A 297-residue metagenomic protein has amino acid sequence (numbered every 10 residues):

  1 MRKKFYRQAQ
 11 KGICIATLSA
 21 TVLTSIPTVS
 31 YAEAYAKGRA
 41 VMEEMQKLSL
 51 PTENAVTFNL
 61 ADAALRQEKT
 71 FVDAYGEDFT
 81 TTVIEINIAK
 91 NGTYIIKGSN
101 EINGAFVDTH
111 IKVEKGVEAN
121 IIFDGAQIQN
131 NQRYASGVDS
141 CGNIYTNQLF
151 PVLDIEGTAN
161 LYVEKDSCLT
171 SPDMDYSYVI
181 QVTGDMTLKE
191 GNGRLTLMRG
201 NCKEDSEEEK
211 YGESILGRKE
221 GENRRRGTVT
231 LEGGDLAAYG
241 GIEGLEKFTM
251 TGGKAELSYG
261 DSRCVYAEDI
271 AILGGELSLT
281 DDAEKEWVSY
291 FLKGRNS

Functional and structural regions predicted by a protein language model:
M1-I15: Bacterial Sec-dependent N-terminal signal peptides
G12-I15, Y31-S297: A composition-driven surface/loop motif
T17-S25: Hydrophobic core
S25-I26, A32: Intrinsic disorder/low-complexity detector
